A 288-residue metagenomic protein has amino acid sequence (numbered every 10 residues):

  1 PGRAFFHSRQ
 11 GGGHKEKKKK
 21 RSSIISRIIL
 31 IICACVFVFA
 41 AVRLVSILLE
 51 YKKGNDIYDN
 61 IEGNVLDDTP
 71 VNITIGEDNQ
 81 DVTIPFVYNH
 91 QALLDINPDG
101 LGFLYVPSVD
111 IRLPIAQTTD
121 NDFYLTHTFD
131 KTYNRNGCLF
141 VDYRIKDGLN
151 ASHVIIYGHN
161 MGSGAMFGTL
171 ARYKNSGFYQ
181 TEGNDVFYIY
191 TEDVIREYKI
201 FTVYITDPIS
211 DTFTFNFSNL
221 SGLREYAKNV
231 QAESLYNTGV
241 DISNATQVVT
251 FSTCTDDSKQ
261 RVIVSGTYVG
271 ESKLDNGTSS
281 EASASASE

Functional and structural regions predicted by a protein language model:
P1-K15: N-terminal targeting leaders characterized by basic, low-complexity, disordered sequences that direct proteins
F6, K20, E281-S285: Intrinsically disordered, low-complexity segments
K17-A34: N-terminal Sec-pathway targeting helices
F37-E288: Solvent-exposed, non-transmembrane regions of membrane-associated and secreted proteins
